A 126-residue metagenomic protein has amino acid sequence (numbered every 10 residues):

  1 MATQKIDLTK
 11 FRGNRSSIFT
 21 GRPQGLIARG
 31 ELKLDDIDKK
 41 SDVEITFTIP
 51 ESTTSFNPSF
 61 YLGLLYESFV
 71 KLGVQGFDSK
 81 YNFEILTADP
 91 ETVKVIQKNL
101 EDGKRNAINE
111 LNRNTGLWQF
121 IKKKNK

Functional and structural regions predicted by a protein language model:
M1-A2, K126: Short, Lys/Arg-enriched, disordered terminal segments
A2-K10: Short amphipathic
T9-L34, K40-V43, I49-Q97: Amphipathic alpha-helical interaction surfaces in cytosolic regulatory modules
D102-K126: A cross-taxonomic marker for long C-terminal extensions/tails that follow the last structured domain
